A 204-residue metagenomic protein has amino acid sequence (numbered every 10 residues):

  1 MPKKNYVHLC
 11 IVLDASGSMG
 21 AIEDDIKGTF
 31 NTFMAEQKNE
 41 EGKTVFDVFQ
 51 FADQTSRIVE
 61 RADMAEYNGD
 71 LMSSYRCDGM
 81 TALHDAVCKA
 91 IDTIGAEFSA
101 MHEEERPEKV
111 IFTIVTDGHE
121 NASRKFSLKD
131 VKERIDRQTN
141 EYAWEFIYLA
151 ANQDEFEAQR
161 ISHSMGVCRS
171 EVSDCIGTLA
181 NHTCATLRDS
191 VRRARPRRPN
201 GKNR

Functional and structural regions predicted by a protein language model:
M1-R204: Acidic, low-complexity intrinsically disordered regions
